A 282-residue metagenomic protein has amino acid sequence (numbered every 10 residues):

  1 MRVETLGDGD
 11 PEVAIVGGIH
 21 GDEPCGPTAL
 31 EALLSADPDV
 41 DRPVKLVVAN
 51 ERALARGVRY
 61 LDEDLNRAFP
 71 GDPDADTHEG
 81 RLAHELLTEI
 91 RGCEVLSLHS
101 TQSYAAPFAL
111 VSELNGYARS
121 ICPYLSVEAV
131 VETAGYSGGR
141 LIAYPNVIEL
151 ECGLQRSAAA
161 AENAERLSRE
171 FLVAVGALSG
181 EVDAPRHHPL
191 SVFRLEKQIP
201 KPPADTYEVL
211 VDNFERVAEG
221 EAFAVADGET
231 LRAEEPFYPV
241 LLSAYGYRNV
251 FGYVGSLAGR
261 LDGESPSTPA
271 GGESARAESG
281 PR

Functional and structural regions predicted by a protein language model:
M1-R282: Structured catalytic-domain cores with a bias toward divalent-metal coordination
